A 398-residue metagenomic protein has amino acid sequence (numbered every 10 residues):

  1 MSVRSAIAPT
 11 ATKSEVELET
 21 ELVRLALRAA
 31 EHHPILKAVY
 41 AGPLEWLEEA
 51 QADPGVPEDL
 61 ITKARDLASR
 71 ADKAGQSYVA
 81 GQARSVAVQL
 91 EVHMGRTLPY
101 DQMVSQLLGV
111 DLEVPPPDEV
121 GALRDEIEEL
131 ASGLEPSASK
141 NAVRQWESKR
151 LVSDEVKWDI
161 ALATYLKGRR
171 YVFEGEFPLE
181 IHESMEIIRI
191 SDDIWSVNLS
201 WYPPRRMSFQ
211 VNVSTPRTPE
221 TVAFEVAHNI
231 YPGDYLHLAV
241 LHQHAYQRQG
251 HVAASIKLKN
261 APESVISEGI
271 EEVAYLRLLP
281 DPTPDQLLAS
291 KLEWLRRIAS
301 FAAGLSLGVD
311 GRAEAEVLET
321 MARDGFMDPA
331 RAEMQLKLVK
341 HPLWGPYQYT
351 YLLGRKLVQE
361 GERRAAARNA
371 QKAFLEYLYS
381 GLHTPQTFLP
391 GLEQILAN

Functional and structural regions predicted by a protein language model:
M1-N398: N-terminal maturation segment of proteins
